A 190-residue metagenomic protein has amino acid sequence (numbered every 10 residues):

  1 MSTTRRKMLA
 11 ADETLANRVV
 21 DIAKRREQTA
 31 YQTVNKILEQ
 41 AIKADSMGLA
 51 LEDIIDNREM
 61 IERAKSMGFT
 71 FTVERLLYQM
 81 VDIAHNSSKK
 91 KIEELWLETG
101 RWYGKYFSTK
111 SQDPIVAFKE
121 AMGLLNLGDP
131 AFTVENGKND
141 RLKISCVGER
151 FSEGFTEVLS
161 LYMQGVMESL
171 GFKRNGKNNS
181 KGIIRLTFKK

Functional and structural regions predicted by a protein language model:
T4-R6, R141: Short, solvent-exposed beta-strand edge segments and adjacent coil->beta transition regions
R5, E13-N136: N-terminal accessory segment detector
D12, V147-E149, K189: Solvent-exposed residues in well-ordered beta-strands and their adjoining turns, especially edge/terminal strands
G128-S180: Short, hydrophobic/π-rich interface segment
N179-K190: C-terminal edge-of-domain segments
